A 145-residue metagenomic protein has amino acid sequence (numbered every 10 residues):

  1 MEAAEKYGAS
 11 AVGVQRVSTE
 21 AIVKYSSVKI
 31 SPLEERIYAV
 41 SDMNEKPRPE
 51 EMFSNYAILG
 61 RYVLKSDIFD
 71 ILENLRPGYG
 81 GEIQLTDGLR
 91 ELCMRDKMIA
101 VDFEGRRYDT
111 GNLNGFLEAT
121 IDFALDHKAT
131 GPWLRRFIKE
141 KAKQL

Functional and structural regions predicted by a protein language model:
M1-I121, K128-L145: Unchanged
